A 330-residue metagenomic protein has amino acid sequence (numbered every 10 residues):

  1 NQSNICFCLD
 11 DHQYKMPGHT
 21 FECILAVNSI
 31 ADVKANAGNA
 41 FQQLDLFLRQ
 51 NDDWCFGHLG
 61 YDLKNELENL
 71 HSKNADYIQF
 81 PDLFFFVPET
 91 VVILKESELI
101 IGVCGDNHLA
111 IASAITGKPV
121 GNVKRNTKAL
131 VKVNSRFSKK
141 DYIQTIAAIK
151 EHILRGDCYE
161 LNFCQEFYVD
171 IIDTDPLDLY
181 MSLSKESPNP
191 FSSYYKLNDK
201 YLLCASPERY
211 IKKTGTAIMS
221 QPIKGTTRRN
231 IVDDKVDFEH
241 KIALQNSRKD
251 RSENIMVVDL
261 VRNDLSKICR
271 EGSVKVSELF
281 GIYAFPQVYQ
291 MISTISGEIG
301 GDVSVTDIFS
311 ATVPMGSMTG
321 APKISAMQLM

Functional and structural regions predicted by a protein language model:
N1-M330: Extended alpha-helical targeting/anchoring segments, especially N-terminal organellar/secretory targeting helices
